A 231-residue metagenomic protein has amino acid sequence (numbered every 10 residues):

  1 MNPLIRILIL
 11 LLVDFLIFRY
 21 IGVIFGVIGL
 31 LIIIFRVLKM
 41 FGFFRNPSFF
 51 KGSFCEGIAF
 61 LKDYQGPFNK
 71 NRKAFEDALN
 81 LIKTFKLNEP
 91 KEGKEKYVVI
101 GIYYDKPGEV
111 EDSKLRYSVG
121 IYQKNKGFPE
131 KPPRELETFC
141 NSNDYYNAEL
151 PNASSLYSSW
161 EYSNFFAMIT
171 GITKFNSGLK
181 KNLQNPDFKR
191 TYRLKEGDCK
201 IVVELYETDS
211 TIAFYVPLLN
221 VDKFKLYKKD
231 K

Functional and structural regions predicted by a protein language model:
N2-K231: A solvent-exposed interaction/effector surface
